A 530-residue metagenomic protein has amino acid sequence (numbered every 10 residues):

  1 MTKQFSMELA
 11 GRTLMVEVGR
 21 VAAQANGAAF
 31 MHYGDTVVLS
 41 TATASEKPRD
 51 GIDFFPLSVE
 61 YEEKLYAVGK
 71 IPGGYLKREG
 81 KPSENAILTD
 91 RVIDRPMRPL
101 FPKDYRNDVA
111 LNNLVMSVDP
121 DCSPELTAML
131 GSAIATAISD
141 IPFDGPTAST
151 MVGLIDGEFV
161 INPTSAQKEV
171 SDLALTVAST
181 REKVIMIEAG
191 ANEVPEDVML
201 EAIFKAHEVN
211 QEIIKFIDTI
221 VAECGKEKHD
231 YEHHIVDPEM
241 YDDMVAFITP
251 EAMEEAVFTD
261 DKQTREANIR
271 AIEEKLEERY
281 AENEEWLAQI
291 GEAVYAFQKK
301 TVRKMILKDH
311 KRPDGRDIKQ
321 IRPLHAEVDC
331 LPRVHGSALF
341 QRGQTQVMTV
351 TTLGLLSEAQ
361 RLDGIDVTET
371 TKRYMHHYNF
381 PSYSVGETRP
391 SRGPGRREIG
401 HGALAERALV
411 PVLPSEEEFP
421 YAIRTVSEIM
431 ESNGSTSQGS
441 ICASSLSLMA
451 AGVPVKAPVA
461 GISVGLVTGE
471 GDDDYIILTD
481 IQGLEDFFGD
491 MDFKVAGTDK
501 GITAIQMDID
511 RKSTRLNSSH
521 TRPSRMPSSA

Functional and structural regions predicted by a protein language model:
M1-S45, R49, D53, H229-E369: Extended amphipathic alpha-helical scaffolds
T2-K3, L9-R12, N26, F54 (+10 more regions): Alpha/propeptide regions of enzymes that mature by internal proteolysis
S6-M7, R20-A22, A29-F30, R49 (+16 more regions): Replace "in large, NTP-powered and nucleic-acid-processing enzymes" with "in large, NTP-powered factors and other
A25-V109, V115-S117, C122, E188 (+2 more regions): Glycine-rich, flexible beta-strand/loop modules in the N-terminal catalytic cores of phosphate-handling
G27-A29, V37, C122-D140, E327-T351 (+1 more regions): Conserved phosphate/anionic-ligand binding catalytic regions in large, soluble enzymes, centered on
F55-G69, F143-N192, I365-A403, V455-R511: A structural-propensity feature for long, helix-poor, extended segments
K103-V109, D144-P146, I213-Y231, Q263-T264 (+4 more regions): Flexible, glycine/charged-enriched surface loops at secondary-structure junctions
T514-N517: Conserved small/polar residues in nucleotide/adenosyl-binding loops
